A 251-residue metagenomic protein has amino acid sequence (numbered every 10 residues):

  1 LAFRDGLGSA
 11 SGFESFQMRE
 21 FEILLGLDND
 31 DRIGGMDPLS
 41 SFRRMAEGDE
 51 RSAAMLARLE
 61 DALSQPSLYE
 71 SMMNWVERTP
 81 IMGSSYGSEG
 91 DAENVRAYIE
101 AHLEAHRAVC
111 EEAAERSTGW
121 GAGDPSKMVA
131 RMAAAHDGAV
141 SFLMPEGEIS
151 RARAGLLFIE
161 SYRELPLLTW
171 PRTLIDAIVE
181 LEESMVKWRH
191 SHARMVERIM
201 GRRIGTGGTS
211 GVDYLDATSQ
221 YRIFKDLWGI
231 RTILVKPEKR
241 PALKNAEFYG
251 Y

Functional and structural regions predicted by a protein language model:
A2-T79, G83-S84: Extended amphipathic alpha-helical segments with heptad-repeat/coiled-coil character used for oligomerization, fusion
R58, A62-Y251: C-terminal accessory extensions/subdomains outside the catalytic/core fold
